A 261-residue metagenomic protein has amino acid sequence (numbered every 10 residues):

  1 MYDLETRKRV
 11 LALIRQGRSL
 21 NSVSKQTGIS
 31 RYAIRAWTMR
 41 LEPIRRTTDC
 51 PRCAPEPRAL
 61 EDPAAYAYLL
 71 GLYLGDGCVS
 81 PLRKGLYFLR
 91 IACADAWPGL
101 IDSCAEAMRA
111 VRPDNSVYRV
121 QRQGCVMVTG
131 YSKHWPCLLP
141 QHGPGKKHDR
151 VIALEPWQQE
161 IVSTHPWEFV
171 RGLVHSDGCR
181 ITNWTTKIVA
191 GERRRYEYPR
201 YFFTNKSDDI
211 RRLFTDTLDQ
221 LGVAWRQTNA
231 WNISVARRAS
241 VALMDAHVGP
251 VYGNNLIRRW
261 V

Functional and structural regions predicted by a protein language model:
M1-V261: Internal intein/HINT superfamily modules and their associated LAGLIDADG
